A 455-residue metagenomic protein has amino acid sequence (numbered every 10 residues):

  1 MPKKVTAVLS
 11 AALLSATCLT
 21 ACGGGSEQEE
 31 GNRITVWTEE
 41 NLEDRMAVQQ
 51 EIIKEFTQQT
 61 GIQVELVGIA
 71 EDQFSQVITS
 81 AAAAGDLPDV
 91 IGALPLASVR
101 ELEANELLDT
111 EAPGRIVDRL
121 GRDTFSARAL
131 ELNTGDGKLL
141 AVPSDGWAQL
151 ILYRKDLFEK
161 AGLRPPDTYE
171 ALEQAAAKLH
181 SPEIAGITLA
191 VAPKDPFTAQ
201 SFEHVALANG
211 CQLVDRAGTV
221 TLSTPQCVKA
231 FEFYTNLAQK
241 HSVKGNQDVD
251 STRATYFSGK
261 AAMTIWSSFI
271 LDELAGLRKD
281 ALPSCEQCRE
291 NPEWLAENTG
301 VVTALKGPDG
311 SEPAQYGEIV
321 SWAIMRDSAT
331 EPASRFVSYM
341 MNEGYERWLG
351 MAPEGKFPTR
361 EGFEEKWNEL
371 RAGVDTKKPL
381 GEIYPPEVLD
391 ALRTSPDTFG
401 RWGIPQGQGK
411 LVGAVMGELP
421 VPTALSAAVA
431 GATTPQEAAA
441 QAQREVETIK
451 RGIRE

Functional and structural regions predicted by a protein language model:
M1-T35, Q58, E437-A440, R444-E455: Short, low-complexity disordered leader/linker segments with a strong preference for bacterial N-terminal type II
E30-N41, I62-V67, D89-V90, L140 (+1 more regions): Short, well-ordered beta-strand elements
G31-E51, E71, G407-G413: Extracytoplasmic "Venus flytrap"
K54-F125, E159-D167, A262-M263, E273 (+1 more regions): Extracytoplasmic "Venus flytrap"/periplasmic binding protein-like
L96-A148, T198-S201, N291-L305: Hinge/lid segment of periplasmic solute-binding proteins
D136-S144, E173-T219, Q226, R253-A254 (+1 more regions): Extracytoplasmic/periplasmic solute-binding protein
A176-K178, A217-G245, L295-G300, A304: Glycine-centered hinge/linker elements that transmit conformational signals in sensory and ligand-binding systems
L274-A275, N291-E293, P308-L419: C-terminal lobe and pocket-closing loops of periplasmic/extracytoplasmic Venus-flytrap solute-binding proteins
